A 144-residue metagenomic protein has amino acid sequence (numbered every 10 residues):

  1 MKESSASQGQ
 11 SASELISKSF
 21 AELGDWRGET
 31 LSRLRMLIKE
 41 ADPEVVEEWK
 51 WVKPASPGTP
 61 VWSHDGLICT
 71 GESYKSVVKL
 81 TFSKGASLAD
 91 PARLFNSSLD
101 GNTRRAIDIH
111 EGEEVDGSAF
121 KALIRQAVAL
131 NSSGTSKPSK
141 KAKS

Functional and structural regions predicted by a protein language model:
M1-S144: Charge-dense, helix-prone N-terminal extensions
